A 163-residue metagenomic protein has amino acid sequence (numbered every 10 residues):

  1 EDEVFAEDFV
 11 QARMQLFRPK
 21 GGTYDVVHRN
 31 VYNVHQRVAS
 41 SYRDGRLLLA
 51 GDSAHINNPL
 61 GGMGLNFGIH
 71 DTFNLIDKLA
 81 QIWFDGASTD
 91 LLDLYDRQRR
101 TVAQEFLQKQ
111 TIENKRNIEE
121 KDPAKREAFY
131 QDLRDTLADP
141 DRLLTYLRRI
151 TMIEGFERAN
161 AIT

Functional and structural regions predicted by a protein language model:
E1-H28: Conserved FAD/dinucleotide-binding core of flavoprotein oxidoreductases
D2-V10, G68, F84, P140-L143: General structural signal for secondary-structure boundaries
E3-Q11, V31, H35, S88 (+1 more regions): A structural signal for well-ordered alpha-helical scaffolds and beta->alpha junctions
F9-A12, G45-L48, I69-H70, I112-K115 (+1 more regions): Short, low-complexity, polar/charged sequence segments that are solvent-exposed and flexible
Q11, Q15, R37-L48, R158-T163: Conserved flavin/dinucleotide-binding core of flavoenzymes
L16-F17, A50-S53, F73-I76, E119-K121 (+1 more regions): Glycine-rich loops and low-complexity Gly/Arg-rich segments that provide flexible linkers or classic glycine-based
V26, Y32-Q108: Conserved mid-domain beta->alpha element of the FAD-binding
G62, D77-T163: C-terminal helical "tail/cap" subdomain of flavin- and related membrane-associated enzymes
